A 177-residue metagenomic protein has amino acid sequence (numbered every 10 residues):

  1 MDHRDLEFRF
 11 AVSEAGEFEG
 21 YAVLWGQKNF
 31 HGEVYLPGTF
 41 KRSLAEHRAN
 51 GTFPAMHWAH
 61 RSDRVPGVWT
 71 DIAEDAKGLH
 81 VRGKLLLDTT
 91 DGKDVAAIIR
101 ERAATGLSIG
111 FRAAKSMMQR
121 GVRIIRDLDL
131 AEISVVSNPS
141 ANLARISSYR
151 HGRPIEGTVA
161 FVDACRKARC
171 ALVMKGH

Functional and structural regions predicted by a protein language model:
M1-T158, D163, K175-H177: Signature of dsDNA virion morphogenesis modules
K167: Catalytic cofactor-binding cores of redox enzymes
